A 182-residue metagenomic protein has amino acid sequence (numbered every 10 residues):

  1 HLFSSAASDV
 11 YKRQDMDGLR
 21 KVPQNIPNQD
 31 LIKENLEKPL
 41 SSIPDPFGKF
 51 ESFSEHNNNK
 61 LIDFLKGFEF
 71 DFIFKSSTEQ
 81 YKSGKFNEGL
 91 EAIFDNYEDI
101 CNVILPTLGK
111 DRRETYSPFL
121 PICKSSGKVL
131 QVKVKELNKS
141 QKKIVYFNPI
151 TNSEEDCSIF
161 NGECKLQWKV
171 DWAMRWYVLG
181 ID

Functional and structural regions predicted by a protein language model:
H1-A7, Y11: Single conserved hydrophobic/aromatic residue that forms the stacking wall/gate of nucleotide- or nucleobase-binding
L2, E79-Q80, D99, V129: Residue-level preference for alpha-helix termini and adjacent loops
D9-M16, D30-A92, N102-S117, V170-D182: Conserved alpha/beta enzyme-core scaffolds, especially Rossmann-like or related mixed alpha/beta domains that build
Q14-R20, P46-E51, P149-S158: Short, mixed-charge, low-aromatic patches
K21-Q29: Glycine-rich loop at the start of a catalytic domain that most often binds anionic cofactors/ligands
I26, G89-E91, S140, F147: General N-terminal targeting signals
N96-D99, P106-D182: Alpha-helical recognition segments enriched in aromatics with Gly/Pro capping that present substrate-recognition
